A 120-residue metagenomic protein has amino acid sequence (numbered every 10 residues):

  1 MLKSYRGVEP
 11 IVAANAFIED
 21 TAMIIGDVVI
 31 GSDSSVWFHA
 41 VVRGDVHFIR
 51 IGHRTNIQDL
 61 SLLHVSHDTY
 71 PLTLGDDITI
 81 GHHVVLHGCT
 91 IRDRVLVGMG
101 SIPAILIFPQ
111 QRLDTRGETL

Functional and structural regions predicted by a protein language model:
M1-N15: Extreme N-terminal tail/first-helix region
A14, E19-D20, I25-G26, G31-S32 (+13 more regions): Left-handed beta-helix
F48: Phosphate/pyrophosphate-binding betaalpha-module
